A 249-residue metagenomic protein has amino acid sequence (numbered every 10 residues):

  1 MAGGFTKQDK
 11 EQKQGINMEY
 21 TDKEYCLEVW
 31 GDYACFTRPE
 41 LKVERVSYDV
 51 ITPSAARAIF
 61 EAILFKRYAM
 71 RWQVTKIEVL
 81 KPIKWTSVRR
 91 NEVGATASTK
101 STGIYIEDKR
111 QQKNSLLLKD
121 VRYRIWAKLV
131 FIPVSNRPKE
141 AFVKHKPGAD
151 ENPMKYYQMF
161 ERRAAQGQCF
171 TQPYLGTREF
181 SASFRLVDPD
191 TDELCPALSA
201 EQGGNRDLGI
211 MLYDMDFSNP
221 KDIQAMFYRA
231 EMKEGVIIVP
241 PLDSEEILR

Functional and structural regions predicted by a protein language model:
G4-F5: Short, Gly/Pro- and small/polar-rich lid/capping loops
G15-V43, E231: N-terminal, Lys/Arg- and Ser/Thr-rich interaction peptides
E24, V74, D120-R124: Broad gene-expression machinery/nucleic-acid interaction feature
V29-Y33, K81, I125-P133: Beta-strand elements of well-folded, non-transmembrane domains
C35-T37, W85, P133-S135: Residue-level signal for secondary-structure boundary sites
L41, V46-N91: Glycine/small-residue-rich interface belts in oligomeric ring/scaffold proteins and their assembly partners
E92-G94, K100-R249: Internal, well-folded beta-alpha domain core
